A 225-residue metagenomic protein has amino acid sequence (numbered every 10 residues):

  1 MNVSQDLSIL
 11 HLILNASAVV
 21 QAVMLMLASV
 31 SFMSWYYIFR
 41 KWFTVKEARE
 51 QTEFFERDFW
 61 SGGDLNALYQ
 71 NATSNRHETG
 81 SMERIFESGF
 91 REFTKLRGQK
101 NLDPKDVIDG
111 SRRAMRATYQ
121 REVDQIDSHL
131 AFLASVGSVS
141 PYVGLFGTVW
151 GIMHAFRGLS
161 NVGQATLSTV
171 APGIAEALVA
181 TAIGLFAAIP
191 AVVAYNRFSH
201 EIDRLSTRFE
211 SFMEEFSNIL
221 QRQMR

Functional and structural regions predicted by a protein language model:
M1-R57: Hydrophobic membrane-targeting segments
H11, Y36, A117, A134 (+1 more regions): A cross-family signal for key residues in well-ordered alpha-helices that form functional helical elements
L14, A18, M24, S128-A131 (+3 more regions): Internal alpha-helical transmembrane segments of multi-pass membrane proteins, especially GPCRs
A28-A48, L145, I152, A187-I202: Alpha-helical transmembrane segments
E50-V143, I152-T166, V193-R225: Predominantly long cytosolic amphipathic alpha-helical stalk/bundle segments
G163-A177: Hydrophobic alpha-helical transmembrane segments and adjacent short intramembrane/lumenal linkers of inner/organellar
A177-A191: Hydrophobic alpha-helical transmembrane segments of polytopic membrane proteins
